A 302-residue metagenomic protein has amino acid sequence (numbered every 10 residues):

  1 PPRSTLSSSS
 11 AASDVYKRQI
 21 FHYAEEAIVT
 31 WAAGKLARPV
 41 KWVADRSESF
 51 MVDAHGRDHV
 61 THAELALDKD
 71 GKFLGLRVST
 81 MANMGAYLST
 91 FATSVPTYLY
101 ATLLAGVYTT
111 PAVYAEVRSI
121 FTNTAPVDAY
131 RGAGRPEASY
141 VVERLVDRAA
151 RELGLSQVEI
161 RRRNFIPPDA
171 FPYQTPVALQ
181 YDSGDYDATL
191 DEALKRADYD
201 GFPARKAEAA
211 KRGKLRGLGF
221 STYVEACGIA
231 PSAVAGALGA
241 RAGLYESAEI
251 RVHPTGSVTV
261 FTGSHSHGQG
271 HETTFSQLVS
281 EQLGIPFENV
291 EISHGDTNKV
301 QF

Functional and structural regions predicted by a protein language model:
P1-A12, Y16: Single conserved hydrophobic/aromatic residue that forms the stacking wall/gate of nucleotide- or nucleobase-binding
S9-S13, R163-F171, S293-Q301: Short, conserved phosphate-binding/catalytic loop or strand-edge motifs used in phosphoryl-/nucleotidyl-transfer
K17, E48-A138, A210-F302: Gly/Pro-rich active-site capping loops and adjacent beta-alpha segments that organize cofactor/substrate pockets
K17-K69, V127-E152, Y173-Y199: Glycine-rich and small/hydrophobic secondary-structure elements
R38-A44, F73-G75, Q157-R161, G201-A204: Acidic/polar loop patches that form or flank catalytic/metal-binding clefts of enzymes that bind anionic ligands
R118, E143-R161, Q282-S293: Long, well-ordered alpha-helical segments
L155-N164, P176, D200-G213, F287-E291: Flexible, glycine/charged-enriched surface loops at secondary-structure junctions
Y181-G228: Short, basic/aromatic recognition patches that contact phosphate-bearing ligands
